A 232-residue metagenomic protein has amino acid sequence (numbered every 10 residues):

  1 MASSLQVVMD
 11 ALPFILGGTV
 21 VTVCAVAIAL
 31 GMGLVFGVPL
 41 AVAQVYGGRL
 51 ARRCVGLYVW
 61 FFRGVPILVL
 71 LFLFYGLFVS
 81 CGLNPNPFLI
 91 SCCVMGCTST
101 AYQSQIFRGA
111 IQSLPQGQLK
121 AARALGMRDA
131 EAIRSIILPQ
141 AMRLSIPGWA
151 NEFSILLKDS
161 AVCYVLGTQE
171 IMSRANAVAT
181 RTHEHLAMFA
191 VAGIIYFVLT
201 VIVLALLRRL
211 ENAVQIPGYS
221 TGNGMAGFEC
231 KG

Functional and structural regions predicted by a protein language model:
M1-G232: Transmembrane alpha-helices and adjacent helix-loop boundaries
